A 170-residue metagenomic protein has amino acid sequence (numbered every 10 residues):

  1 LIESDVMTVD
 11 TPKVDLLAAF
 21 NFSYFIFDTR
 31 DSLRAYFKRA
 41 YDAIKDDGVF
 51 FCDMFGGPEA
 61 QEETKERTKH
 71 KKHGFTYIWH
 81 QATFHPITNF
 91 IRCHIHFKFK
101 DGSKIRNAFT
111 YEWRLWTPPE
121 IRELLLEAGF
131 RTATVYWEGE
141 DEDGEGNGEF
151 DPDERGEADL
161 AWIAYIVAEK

Functional and structural regions predicted by a protein language model:
L1-T11: Conserved SAM-binding strand-loop segment of SAM-dependent methyltransferases
V9, F25-F27: A short His-aromatic
L17-A19: Hydrophobic beta-strand segment of the Class I
D31-V49: A short glycine-rich, Lys/Arg-flanked "PGG" loop and its adjoining helix->strand segment in the class I
A40, I95, A168: Class I S-adenosylmethionine-dependent transferase superfamily signal
F50-F51, T132: A short hydrophobic/small-residue beta-strand
F51-L124: SAM-dependent methyltransferase
L115-K170: C-terminal lobe and adjacent flexible extensions of AdoMet/dcAdoMet transferase-like proteins
